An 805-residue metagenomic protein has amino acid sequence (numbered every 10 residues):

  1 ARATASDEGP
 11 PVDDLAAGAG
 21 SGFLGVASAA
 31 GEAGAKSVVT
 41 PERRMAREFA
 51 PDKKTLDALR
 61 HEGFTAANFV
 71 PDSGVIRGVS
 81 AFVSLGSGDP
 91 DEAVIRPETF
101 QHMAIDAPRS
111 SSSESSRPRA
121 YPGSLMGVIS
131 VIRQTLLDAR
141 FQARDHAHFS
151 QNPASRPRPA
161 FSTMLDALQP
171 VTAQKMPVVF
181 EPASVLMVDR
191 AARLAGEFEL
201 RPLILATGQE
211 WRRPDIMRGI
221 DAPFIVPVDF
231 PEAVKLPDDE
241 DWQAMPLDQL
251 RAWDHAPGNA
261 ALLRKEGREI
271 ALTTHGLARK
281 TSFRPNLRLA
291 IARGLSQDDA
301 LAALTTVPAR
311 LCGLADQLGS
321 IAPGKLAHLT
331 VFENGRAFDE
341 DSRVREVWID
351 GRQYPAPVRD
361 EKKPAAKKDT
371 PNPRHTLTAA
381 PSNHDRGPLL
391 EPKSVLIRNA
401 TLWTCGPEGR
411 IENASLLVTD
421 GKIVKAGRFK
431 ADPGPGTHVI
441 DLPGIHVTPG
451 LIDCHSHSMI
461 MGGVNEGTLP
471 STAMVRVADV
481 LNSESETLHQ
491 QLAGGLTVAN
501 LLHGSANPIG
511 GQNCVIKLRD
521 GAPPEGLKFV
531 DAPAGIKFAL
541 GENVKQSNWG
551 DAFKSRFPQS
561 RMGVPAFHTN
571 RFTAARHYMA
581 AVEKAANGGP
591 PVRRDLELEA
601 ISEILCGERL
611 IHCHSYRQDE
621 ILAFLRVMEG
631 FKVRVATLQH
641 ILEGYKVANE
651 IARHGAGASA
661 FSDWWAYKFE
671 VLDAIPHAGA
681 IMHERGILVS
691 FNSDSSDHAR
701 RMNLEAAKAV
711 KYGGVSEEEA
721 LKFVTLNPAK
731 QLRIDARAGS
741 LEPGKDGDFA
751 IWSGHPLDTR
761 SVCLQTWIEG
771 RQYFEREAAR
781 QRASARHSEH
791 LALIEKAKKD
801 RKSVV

Functional and structural regions predicted by a protein language model:
A1-R2, I452-M459: Histidine-centered catalytic micro-motifs
A1-V12, A17, P407-T448: Histidine-rich, glycine-flanked metal-binding segment
R2-E32, A143-P159, P231, E240-L247 (+2 more regions): Intrinsically disordered, low-complexity segments enriched in small/polar residues
G9-T55, A315, L442-P443, H457-M461 (+2 more regions): Aromatic/His-enriched, Gly/Pro-containing loop or helix-boundary segments that lie immediately adjacent to catalytic
P10-S28, P364-E391, L793-E795, D800-K802: N-terminal pre-domain segments of enzymes
S21-V26, A30-G34, E42, P177 (+9 more regions): His/Asp/Glu-enriched, well-ordered alpha-helical/loop segment that forms or immediately abuts the divalent-metal
F49-P202, A206-W211, F338-V344, I349 (+6 more regions): Polyanionic/metal-chelating signatures
A322-P364, A400, E742-R786: C-terminal cap of metal-dependent C-N hydrolases
